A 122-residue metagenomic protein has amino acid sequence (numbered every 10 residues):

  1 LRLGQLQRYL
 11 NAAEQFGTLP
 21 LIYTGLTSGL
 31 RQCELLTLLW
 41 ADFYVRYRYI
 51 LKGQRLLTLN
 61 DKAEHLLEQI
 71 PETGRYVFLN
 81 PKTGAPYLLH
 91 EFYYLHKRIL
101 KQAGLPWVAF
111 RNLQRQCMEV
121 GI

Functional and structural regions predicted by a protein language model:
L1-Q32, L36, Q114: Basic, Lys/Arg- and aromatic-enriched nucleic-acid-binding interface segment
L1-R8, S28, T37-Q69: Conserved tyrosine-mediated DNA breakage-rejoining catalytic core shared by Y-recombinases
G4, N60-P106: Active-site/catalytic core of tyrosine-dependent DNA strand-transfer enzymes
R8, V77, A109-N112: Conserved beta-strand positions that form and line the central face of beta-propeller blades
G25, L89, L105-I122: Short basic/aromatic active-site micro-motif
T37, Y94, V120: DNA-binding alpha-helical recognition surfaces that contact promoter or target DNA
